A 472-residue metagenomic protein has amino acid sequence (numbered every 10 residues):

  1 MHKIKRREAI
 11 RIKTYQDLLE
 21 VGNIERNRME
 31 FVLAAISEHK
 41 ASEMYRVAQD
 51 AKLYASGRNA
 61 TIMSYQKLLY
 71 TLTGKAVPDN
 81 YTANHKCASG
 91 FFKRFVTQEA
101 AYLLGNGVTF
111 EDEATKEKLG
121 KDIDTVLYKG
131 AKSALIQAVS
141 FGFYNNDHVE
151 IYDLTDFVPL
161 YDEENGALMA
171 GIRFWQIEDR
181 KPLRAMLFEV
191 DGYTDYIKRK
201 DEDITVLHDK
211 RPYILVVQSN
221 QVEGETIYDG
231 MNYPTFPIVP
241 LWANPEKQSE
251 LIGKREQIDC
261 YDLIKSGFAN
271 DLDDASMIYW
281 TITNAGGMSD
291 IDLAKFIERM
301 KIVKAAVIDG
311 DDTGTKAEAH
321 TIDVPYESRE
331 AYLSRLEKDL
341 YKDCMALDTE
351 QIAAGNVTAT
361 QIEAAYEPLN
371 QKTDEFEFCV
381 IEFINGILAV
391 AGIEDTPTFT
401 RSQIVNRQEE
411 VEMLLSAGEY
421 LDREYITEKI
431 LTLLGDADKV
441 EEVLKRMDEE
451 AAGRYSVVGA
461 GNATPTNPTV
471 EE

Functional and structural regions predicted by a protein language model:
M1, Q257-D273, M277, T283 (+1 more regions): Glycine- and charge-rich intrinsically disordered segments
M1-E150, V470-E472: Extended, helix-rich architectural segments
K93-A101, Q137-S140, R255-D271, M277 (+2 more regions): Short, hydrophobic/amphipathic alpha-helical patches that form generic packing surfaces within helical domains
F95, A100-L103, G107, T315-D323 (+1 more regions): Short glycine/proline-rich turn/loop motifs
E117-D124, K132, K247-I258, D262 (+3 more regions): Generic detection of long, well-ordered alpha-helical segments
A131-L241: Extended, regular secondary-structure scaffolds
Q218-V357, A364: Extended, charged amphipathic alpha-helical segments
A294-G310, V324-E472: C-terminal helix-loop subdomains that flank or include functional centers
